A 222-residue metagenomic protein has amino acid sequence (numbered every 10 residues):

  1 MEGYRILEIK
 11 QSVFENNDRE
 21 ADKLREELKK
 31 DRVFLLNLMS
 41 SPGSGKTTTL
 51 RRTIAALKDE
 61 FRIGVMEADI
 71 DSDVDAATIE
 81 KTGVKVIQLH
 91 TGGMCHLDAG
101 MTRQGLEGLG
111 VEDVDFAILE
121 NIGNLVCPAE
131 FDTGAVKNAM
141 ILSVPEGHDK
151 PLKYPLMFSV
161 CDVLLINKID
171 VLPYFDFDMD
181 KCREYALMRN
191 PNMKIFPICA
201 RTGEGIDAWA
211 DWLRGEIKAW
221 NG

Functional and structural regions predicted by a protein language model:
G3-E26, K30-M39, S44, T48 (+3 more regions): Nucleotide-state-sensitive switch-loop elements of NTP-binding domains
T49, D98, K150-K153, D178 (+1 more regions): Residues at alpha-helix caps and immediate loop-helix transition turns in enzyme cores, especially N- and C-cap
T53, G83-K85, A99, V136 (+6 more regions): Residue-level signature of transmembrane alpha-helix interfaces in integral membrane proteins
D69, N167, C199: Active-site glycine-centered loops adjacent to acidic/histidine catalytic or metal-binding residues that shape
H90, L142, C199: Residues at the C-termini of beta-strands that transition into short coil/loop
P128-A135, V144-N192: Conserved C-terminal guanine-recognition region of P-loop GTPase G domains, centered on the G4
L172-G222: Canonical P-loop GTPase G-domain recognition
